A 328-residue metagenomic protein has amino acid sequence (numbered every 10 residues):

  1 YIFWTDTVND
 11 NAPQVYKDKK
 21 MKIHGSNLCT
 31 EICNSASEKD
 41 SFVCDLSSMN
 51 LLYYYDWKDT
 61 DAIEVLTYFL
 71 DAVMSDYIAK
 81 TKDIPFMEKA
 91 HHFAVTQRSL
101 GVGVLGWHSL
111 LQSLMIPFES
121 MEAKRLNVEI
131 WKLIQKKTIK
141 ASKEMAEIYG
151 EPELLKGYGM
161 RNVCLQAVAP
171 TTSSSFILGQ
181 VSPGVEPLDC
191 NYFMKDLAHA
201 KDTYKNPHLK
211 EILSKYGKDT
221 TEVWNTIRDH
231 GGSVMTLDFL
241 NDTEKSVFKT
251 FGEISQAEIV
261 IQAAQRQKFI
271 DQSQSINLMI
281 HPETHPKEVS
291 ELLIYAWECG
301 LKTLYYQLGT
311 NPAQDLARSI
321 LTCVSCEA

Functional and structural regions predicted by a protein language model:
Y1, D6-C29, A141-A167, T171 (+3 more regions): Conserved mixed alpha/beta core segments that line enzyme active sites in large multi-domain catalysts
Y1-A94, V104-L110, L114, V181-H208 (+2 more regions): Function-dense linear segments that define catalytic or interfacial modules in macromolecule-processing proteins
D6, E122-K124, G157, W224-N225 (+1 more regions): Short loop/turn and capping residues at structural boundaries
M21-G25, S35-V43, A62, L66 (+6 more regions): Secondary-structure capping and boundary motifs in well-ordered enzyme cores
I23-A36, I78-K80, Q166-A328: Catalytic alpha/beta core of large soluble enzyme barrels
L51, Y68-A79, S109-Q112, I116 (+6 more regions): Generic secondary-structure signature for well-ordered alpha-helical cores
V65-H91, V95, L114-T171, D242-K245: Internal maturation/activation junctions in enzymes
A79-G106, L111-E129, T250, Q267-H285: Conserved alpha/beta enzyme-core scaffolds, especially Rossmann-like or related mixed alpha/beta domains that build
